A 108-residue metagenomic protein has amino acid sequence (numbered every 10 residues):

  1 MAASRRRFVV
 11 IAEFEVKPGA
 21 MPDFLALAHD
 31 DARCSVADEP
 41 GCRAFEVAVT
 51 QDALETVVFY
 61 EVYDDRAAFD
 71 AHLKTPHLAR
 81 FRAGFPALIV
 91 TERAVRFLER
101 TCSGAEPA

Functional and structural regions predicted by a protein language model:
M1-R6, E46-E55, A83-A108: Glycine-rich beta-strand-turn "strand-cap" elements at beta-sheet edges
F8-F14: Active-site-flanking beta-strand signature of metal-NTP-handling nucleotidyl enzymes and homologous cyclase-like
E15-F24: Short, surface-exposed ligand-recognition loops at beta-strand->loop->(often short) alpha-helix junctions that present
P18, A53-L54, D64-A67: Short, charged/polar surface micro-motifs in flexible loops or helix N-caps
R33-V58: Short, glycine- and small/hydrophobic-rich beta-strand elements in well-ordered beta-sheets
C34-C42, V62-R96: An amphipathic, aromatic/His-enriched active-site/gating alpha helix that lines ligand/cofactor pockets
